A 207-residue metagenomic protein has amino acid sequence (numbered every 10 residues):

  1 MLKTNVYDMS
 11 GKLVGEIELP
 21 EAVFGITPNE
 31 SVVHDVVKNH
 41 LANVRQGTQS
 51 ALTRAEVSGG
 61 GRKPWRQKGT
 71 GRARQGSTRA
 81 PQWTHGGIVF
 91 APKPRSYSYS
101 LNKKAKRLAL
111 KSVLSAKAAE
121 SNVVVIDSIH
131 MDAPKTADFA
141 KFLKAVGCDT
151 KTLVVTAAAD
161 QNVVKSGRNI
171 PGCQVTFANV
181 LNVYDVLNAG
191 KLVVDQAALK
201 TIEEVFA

Functional and structural regions predicted by a protein language model:
M1-Q46, A91-A207: Extended polybasic, low-complexity segments that bind anionic RNA or targeting/receptor surfaces
T4, D8, E18, H40 (+4 more regions): Exposed boundary/loop context
E30-K68: A short, flexible low-complexity segment enriched in Lys/Arg and Gly/Pro that occurs in N-terminal basic tails
R54-F90: Glycine/serine-rich anion-binding loops at beta->alpha junctions that coordinate negatively charged ligand groups
